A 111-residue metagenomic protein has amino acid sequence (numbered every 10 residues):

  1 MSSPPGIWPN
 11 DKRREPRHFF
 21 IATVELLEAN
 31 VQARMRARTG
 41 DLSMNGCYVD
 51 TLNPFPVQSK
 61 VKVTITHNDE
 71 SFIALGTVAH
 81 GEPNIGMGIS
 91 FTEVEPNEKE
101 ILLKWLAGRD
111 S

Functional and structural regions predicted by a protein language model:
M1-L42, L103-S111: N-terminal helix initiation/capping motif
E15, D50-P54: Short, surface-exposed secondary-structure edge patches
A22-E28, Q58-S71: Short conserved beta-strand and strand-loop elements enriched in small hydrophobics with frequent Asp/Gly
A29-V31, M44, G81-G86: Short, conserved beta-turn/loop elements at beta-strand boundaries and strand-helix junctions
A37, A74-A79: Short beta-strand-centered aromatic/proline hotspots
Y48-T51, N84-E93: Short, solvent-exposed secondary-structure boundary/capping segments
K60, T64-H67, I101-D110: Extended Gly/Ser/Thr-rich low-complexity repeat segments, especially those forming or decorating extracellular
S71-I73, G86: Beta-strand residues that line the small-molecule/cofactor-binding core of sensory signal-transduction domains
